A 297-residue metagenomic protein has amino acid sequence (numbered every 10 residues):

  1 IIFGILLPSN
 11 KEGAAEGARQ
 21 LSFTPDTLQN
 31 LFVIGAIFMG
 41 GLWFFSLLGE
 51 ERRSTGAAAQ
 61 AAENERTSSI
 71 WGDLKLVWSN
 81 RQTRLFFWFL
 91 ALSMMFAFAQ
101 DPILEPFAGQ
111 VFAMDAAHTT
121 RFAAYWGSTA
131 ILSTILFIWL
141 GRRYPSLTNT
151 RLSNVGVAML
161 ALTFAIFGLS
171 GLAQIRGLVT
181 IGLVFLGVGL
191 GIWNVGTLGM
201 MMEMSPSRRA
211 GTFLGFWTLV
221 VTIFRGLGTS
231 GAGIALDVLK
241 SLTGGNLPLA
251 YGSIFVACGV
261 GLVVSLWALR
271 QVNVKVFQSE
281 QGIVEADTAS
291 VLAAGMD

Functional and structural regions predicted by a protein language model:
I1, A116-A117, S205-V220: Loop-to-transmembrane helix entry/capping segments in MFS-fold secondary transporters and related SLC/MFSD carriers
I1-A99, M114, G259-D297: Intracellular loop-helix junctions on the cytosolic face of multi-pass helical membrane proteins
L7, S133-T150, L236: Helix-to-loop junctions at the C-terminal end of transmembrane segments in multipass secondary transporters
P102-T119: Short amphipathic helix-loop junctions that connect adjacent transmembrane helices in Major Facilitator Superfamily/SLC
R121-A130, V221: Transmembrane alpha-helical segments of major facilitator superfamily
A158-Q174: C-terminal ends and interior cores of transmembrane alpha-helices in multi-pass membrane transporters/permeases
R176-N194: Hydrophobic core of transmembrane alpha-helices in multi-pass small-molecule transporters, especially MFS/SLC-type
I192-P206: Intracellular juxtamembrane helix-capping segments at the cytosolic ends of symmetry-related transmembrane helices
